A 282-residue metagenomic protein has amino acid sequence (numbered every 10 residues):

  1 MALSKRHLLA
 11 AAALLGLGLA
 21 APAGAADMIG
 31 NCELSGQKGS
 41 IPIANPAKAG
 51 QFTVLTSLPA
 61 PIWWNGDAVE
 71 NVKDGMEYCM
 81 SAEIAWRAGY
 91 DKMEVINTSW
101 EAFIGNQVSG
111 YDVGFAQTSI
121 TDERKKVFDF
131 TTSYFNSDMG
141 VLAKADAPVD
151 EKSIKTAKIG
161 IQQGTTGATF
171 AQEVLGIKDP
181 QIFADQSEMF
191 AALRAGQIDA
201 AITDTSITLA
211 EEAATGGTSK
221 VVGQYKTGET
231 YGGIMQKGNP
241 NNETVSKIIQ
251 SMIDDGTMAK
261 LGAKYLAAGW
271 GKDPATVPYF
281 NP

Functional and structural regions predicted by a protein language model:
A26-G36, Y78-R87, K158, T165 (+1 more regions): Extended ligand-binding regions for polar small-molecule ligands
M28, C32-F115: Extracytoplasmic small-molecule ligand-binding "clamshell" domains of the periplasmic binding protein/Venus flytrap
I43-A44, G75-E77, K125-Y134, S219-G223 (+1 more regions): A structural signal for short loop-to-beta-strand junctions that line the ligand-binding cleft of periplasmic/secreted
V54, L58-I62, E70-R87, T118-I120 (+4 more regions): Bilobed "Venus flytrap"/periplasmic-binding protein-like clamshell domains and structurally analogous long
L58, F135-L142, T205, L209-Q250 (+1 more regions): Periplasmic-binding protein-like
Y90-D91, V108-A116, R194-I207, G217-T218: Alpha-to-beta junction loops
M93-G105, D146, Q163, Q181-A191 (+2 more regions): Short helix-initiation/N-cap motifs at beta->coil->alpha
M93-S153: Acidic, polar ligand-binding/catalytic clefts
